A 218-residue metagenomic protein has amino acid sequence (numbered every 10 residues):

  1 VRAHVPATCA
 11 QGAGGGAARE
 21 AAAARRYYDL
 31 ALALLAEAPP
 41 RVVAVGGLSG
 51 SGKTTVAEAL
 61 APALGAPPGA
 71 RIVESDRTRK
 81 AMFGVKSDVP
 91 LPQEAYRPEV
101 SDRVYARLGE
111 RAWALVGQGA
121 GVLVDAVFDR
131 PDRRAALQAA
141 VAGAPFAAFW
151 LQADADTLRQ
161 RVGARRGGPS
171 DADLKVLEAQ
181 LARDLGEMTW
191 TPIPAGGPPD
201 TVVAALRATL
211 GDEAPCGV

Functional and structural regions predicted by a protein language model:
V1-L35: Helix-rich C-terminal or lid/interface subdomains of diverse kinases
V45: Hydrophobic anchor at the beta1->P-loop junction of P-loop NTPases
L48-S49: The conserved Walker
K53: Conserved lysine of the Walker
V56: Hydrophobic positions on the alpha1 helix immediately C-terminal to the Walker A/P-loop
A61-A120: Conserved substrate/cofactor phosphate-moiety recognition/catalytic segment in nucleotide-dependent phosphotransferases
G143-R161: Conserved phosphate-donor/acceptor-positioning beta-strand/loop module used by diverse small-molecule
A164-V218: Small-molecule kinase domains that catalyze NTP-dependent phosphoryl transfer to phosphate-bearing small molecules
